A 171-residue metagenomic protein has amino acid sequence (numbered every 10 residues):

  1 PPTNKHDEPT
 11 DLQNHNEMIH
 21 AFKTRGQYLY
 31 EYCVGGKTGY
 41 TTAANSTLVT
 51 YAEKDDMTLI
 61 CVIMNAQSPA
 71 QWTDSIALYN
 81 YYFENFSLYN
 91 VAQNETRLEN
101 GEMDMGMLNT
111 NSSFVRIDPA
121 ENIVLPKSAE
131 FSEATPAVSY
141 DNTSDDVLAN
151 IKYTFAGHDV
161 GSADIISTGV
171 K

Functional and structural regions predicted by a protein language model:
P1-K171: Domain-terminus/edge residues, biased toward the C-terminal soluble/receptor-binding domains of extracytoplasmic
